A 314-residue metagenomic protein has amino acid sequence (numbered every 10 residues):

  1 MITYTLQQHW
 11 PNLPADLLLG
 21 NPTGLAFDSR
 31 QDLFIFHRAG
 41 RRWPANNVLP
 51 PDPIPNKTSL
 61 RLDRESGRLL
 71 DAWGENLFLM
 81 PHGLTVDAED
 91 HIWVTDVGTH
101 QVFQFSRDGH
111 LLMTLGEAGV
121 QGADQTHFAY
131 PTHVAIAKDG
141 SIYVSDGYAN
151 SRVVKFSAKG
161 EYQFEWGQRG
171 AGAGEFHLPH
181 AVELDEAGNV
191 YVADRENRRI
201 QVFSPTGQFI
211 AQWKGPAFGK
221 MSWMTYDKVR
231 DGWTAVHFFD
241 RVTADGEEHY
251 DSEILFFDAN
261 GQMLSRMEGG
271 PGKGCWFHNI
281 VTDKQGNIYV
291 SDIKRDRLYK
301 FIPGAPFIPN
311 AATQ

Functional and structural regions predicted by a protein language model:
M1-Q314: Eukaryotic scaffold repeat domains enriched in small/polar residues
